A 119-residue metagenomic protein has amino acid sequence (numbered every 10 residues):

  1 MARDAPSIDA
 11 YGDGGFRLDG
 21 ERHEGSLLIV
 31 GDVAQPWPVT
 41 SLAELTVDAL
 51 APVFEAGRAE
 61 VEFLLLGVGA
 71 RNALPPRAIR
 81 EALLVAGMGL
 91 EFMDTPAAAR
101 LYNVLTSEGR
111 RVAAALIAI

Functional and structural regions predicted by a protein language model:
M1-V39: N-terminal, charge-rich interaction modules
A34, G69-R71, A118-I119: Short glycine-rich anion-binding loops that position phosphate/pyrophosphate groups of nucleotides and phosphorylated
A34-G57, D94: Compact, glycine-rich, soluble single-domain proteins
P36-P38, N72-P75, L101: Short active-site-adjacent helix-start/loop capping segments
V53-E91: Mid-chain, well-packed structural core segment of small domains
G89-A99: A short glycine-rich beta-strand->turn/loop micro-motif centered on a GG-aromatic cluster
L101-S107: Conserved phosphate-binding catalytic cores of ATP/NTP-utilizing and phosphoryl-transfer enzymes
E108-I119: A polyampholytic, Gly/Pro-enriched intrinsically disordered region
